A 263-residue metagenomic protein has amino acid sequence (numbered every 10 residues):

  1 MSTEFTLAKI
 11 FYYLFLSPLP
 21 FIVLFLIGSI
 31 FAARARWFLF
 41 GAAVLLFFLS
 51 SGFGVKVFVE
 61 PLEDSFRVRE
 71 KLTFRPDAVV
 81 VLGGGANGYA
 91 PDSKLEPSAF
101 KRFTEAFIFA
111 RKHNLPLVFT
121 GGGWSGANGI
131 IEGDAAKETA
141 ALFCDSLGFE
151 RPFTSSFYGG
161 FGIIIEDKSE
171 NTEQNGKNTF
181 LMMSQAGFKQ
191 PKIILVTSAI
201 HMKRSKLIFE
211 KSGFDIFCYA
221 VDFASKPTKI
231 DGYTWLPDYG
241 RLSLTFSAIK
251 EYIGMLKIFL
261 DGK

Functional and structural regions predicted by a protein language model:
M1-I30: Membrane-embedded alpha-helical segments of integral membrane proteins
F11, V23-L24, F38-F40, A248: Hydrophobic alpha-helical transmembrane segments
L26-I27, F47, L256: Hydrophobic residues within the alpha-helical transmembrane core of Major Facilitator Superfamily
I30-F38: Membrane-interface helix-boundary motifs at transmembrane edges
F38-G52: Hydrophobic membrane-insertion alpha-helices, especially the h-region of bacterial N-terminal signal peptides
S51-L236: A structural signal for short, hydrophobic/glycine-enriched beta-strand patches
Y239-K263: Structured C-terminal subdomain patch of bacterial secreted/periplasmic proteins
